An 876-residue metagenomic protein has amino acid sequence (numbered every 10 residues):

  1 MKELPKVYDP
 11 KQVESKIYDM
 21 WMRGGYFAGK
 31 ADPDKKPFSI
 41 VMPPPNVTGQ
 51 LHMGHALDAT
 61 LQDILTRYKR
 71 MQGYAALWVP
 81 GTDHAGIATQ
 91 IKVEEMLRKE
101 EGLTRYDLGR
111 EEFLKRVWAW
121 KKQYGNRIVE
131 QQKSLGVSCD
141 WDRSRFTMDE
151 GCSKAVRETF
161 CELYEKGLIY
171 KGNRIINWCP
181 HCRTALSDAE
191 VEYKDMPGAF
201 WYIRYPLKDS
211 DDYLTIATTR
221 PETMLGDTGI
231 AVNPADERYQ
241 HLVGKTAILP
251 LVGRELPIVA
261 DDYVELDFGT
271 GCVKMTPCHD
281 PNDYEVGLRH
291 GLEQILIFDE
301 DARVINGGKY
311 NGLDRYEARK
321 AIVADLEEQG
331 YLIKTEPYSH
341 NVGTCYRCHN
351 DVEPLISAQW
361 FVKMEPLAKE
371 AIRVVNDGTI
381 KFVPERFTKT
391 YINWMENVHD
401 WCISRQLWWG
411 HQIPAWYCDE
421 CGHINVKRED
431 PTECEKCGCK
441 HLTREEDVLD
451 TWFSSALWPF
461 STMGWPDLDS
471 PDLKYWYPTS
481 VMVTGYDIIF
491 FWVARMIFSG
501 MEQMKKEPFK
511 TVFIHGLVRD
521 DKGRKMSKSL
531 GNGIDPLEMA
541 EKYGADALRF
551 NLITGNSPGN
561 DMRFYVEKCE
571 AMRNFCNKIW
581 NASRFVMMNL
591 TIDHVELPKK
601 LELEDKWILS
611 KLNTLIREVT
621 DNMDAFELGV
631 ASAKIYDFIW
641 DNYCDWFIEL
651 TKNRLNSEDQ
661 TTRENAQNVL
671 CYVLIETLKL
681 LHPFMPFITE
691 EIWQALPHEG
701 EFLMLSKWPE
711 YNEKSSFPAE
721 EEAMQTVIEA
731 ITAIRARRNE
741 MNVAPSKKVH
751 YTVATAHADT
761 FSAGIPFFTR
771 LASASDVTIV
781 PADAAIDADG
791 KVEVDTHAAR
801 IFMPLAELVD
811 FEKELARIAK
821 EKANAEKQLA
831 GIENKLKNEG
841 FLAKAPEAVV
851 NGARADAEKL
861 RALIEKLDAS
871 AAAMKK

Functional and structural regions predicted by a protein language model:
M1-A235, V259, T276-G308, Y331-A371 (+8 more regions): N-terminal, positively charged nucleic-acid-binding surface of large information/translation enzymes
F27, I169, L332, I380 (+2 more regions): Conserved hydrophobic residue
D34-M42, I64, E100-L103, V129-G136 (+9 more regions): Active-site-adjacent bridging/hinge elements
G54-T66, T82-D83, C152-A155, Y213-E327 (+8 more regions): Structured ligand/cofactor/substrate-binding pocket environments in proteins
R67-A75, M96-Y106, E130, S134-C139 (+17 more regions): Secondary-structure transition/capping motifs at alpha-helix termini and the adjoining loop/turn into the next element
K99-K115, G312, K381-F382, L537 (+2 more regions): Short, polar/flexible loop-turn hinges at active-site or ligand-entry regions and domain interfaces
C182, V252, C348, D419-C421 (+1 more regions): Short Cys/His-rich metal-coordination motifs, predominantly Zn2+-binding knuckles/fingers
Y202, N393-F453, L457, E502-A545 (+1 more regions): Feature 926 captures the class I aminoacyl-tRNA synthetase adenylation module centered on the KMSKS loop
